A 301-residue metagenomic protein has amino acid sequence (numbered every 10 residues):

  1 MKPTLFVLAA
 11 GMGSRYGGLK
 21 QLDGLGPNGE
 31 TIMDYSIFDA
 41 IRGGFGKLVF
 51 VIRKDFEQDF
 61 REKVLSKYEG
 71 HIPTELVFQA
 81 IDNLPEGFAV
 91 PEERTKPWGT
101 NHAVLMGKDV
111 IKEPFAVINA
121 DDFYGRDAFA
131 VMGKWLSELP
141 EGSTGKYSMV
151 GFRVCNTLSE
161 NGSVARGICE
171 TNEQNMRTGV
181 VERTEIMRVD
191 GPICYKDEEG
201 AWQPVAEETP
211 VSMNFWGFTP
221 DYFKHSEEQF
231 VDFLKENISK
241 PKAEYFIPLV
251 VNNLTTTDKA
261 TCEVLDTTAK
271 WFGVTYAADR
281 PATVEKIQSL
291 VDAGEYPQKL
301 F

Functional and structural regions predicted by a protein language model:
M1-G13, P27-V117, Y124-G125, F129 (+1 more regions): Conserved N-terminal catalytic core of the sugar/cofactor nucleotidyltransferase
L22, I168-T171, V264: A structural signal for short hydrophobic beta-strand segments in well-ordered beta-sheet cores
D59-F60, D127, H225, V250 (+1 more regions): Phosphate- and divalent-cation-binding pockets in alpha/beta enzyme and binding domains that engage nucleotide-derived
R126-W216: Conserved core of the sugar-phosphate nucleotidyltransferase
P210, C262-A269: Catalytic beta-strand/loop signature of glycosyltransferases that borders the donor
F215-S226: Conserved nucleotide-sugar donor-binding and metal-coordinating catalytic region shared by glycosyltransferases
E227-A260: A C-terminal functional module that forms or caps the active site or interfaces directly with catalytic machinery
